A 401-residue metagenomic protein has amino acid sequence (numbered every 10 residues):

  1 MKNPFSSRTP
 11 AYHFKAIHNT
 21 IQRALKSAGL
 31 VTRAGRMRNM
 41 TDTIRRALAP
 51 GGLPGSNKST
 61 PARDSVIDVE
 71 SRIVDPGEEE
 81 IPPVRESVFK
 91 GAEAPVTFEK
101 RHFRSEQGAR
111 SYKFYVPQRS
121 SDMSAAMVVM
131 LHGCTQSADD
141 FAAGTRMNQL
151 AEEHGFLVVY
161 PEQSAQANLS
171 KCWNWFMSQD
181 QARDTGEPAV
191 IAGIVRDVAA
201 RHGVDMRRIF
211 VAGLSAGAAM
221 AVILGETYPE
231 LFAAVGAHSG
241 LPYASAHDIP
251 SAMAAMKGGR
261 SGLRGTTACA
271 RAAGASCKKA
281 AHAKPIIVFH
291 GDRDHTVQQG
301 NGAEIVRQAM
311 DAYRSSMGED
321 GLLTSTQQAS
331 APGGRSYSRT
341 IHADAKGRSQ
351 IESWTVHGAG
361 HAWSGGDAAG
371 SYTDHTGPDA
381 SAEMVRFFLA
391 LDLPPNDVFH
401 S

Functional and structural regions predicted by a protein language model:
M1-M127, D139-D140, T145, A212-A216 (+5 more regions): A domain-start/cap signature at the N-terminus of enzymes
R119-A125, L131-L169, S245, A362-W363: Short substrate-entry loop that stabilizes the transition state in hydrolases
V129-T135, S239, H290, H357: The conserved beta1-alpha1 loop
E162-G186: Cap/lid segment of the alpha/beta-hydrolase catalytic domain
Q179-H202, I223: Alpha/beta-hydrolase active-site loop
A200-R201, M206-A281, H295: Primarily recognizes the serine-hydrolase "nucleophile elbow" in alpha/beta-hydrolase and SGNH/GDSL folds
V288-H290, D294: Short beta-strand/loop motif that positions the catalytic acidic residue of the alpha/beta-hydrolase fold
T296-N301, S364: Conserved alpha/beta-hydrolase "acid-adjacent" motif
